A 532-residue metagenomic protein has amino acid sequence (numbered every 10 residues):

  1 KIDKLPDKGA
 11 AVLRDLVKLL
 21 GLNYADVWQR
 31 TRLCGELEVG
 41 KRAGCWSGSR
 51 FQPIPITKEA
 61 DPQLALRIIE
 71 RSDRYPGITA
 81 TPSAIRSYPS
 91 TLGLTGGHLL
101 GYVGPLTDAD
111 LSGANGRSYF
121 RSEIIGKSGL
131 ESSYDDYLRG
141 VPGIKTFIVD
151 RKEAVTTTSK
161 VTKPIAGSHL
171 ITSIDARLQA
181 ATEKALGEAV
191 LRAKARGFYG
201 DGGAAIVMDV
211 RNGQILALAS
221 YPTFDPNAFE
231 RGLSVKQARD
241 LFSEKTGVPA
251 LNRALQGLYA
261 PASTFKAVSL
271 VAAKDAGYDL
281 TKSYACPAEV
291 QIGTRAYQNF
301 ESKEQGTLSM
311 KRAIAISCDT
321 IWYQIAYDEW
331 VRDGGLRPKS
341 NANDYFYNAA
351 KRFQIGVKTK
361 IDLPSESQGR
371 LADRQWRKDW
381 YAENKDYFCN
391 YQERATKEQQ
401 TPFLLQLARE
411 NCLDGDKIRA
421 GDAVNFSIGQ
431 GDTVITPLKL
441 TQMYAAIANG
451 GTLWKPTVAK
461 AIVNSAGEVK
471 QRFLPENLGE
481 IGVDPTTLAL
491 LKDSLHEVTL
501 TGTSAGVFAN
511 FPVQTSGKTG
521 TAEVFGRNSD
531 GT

Functional and structural regions predicted by a protein language model:
K1-K163, L191, A195-A204, V210 (+6 more regions): Membrane-proximal periplasmic segments of bacterial cell-envelope enzymes, especially penicillin-binding proteins
D108-D110, A181-T182, T436: Short helix/loop capping segments that flank catalytic or ligand/cofactor-binding pockets
V149-T162, I174, G203, V210-T264 (+1 more regions): Beta-lactam-recognizing serine transpeptidase/beta-lactamase-like catalytic domain environment
A166-L178: Conserved beta-strand/loop elements of the cytosolic catalytic core of P-type E1-E2 ATPases, chiefly in the P-domain
A180-G203, T223, N227: Beta-lactamase-like hydrolase cores
